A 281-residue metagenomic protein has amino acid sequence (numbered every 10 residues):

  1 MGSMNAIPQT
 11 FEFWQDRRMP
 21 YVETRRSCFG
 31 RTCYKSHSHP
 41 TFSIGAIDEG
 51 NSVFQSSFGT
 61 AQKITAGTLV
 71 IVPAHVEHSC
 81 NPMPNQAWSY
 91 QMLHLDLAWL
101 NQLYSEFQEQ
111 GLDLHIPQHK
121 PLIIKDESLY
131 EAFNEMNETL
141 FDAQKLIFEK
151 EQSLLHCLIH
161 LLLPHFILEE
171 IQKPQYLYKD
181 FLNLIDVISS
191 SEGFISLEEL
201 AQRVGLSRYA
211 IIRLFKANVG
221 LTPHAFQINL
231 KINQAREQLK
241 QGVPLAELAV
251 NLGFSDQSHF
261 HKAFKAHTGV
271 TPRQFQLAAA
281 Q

Functional and structural regions predicted by a protein language model:
M1-Q15: Short, extreme N-terminal leader segments that mark the start of a protein/domain
F11-D113: N-terminal regulatory/effector-sensing and dimerization cores that precede helix-turn-helix DNA-binding domains
H37-H39, H78, R213, H224 (+1 more regions): Histidine-centered active-site/metal-ligand motif
G67, A210-F215, H259-F260, F264: Short hydrophobic/aromatic patch on the recognition helix
M83, E106-F107, P164, Q238 (+1 more regions): Residue-level signal for well-ordered alpha-helical positions
L112-E127, T139-V204, A217-N229: Short, Lys/Arg-enriched, Trp-marked, Pro/Gly-tolerant hinge/linker segments that flank
L182-S190, F194-E198, K216-H261, Q274-Q281: Terminal helix-turn-helix DNA-binding modules in bacterial transcription factors
R203-L206, F254-D256: Short, basic interhelical loop/turn and adjoining N-cap of the next helix at nucleic-acid- or acidic-partner-contacting
